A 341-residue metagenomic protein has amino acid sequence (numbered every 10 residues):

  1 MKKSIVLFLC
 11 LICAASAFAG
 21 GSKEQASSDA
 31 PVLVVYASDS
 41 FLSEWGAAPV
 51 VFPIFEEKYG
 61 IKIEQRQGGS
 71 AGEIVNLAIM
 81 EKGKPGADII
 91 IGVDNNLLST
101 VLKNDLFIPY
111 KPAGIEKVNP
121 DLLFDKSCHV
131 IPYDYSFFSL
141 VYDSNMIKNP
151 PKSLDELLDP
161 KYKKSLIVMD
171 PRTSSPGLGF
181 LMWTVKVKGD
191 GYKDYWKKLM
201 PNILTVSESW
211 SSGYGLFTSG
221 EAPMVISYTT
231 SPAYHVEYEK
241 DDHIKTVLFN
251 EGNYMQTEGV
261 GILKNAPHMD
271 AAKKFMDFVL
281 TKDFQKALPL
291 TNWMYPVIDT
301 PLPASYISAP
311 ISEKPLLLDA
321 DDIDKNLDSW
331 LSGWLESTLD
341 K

Functional and structural regions predicted by a protein language model:
M1-L33, K341: Short, low-complexity disordered leader/linker segments with a strong preference for bacterial N-terminal type II
F18-I89: Conserved N-terminal structural module of periplasmic/extracytoplasmic solute-binding proteins
Y36-P49, G69-E73, P85-A222: Extracytoplasmic ligand-binding site segments that recognize negatively charged/polar headgroups
N96-T100, T218, A222-H243, N292: A ligand-binding cleft/hinge motif common to bilobed small-molecule-binding domains
I108-E116, C128-I131, D155-L158, E237 (+3 more regions): Short beta-strand->loop
P120, S136, W196-M200, V206-S207 (+2 more regions): Periplasmic-binding protein-like
S139-M146, V185, Q256-H268, A287: A bilobed periplasmic-binding-protein/Venus flytrap-type ligand-binding module shared by bacterial periplasmic
K164-T173, V279-L302: Periplasmic-binding protein-like
